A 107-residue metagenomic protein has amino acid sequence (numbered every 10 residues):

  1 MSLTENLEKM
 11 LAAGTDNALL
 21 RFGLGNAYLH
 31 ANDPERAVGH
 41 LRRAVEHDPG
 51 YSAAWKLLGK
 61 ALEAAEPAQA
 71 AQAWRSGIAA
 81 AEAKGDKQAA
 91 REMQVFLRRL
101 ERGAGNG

Functional and structural regions predicted by a protein language model:
A13, E46-H47, A64, A80-K84: Structural marker of alpha-solenoid helical repeat scaffolds
P34, P67-A68, K87: TPR-repeat structural position
